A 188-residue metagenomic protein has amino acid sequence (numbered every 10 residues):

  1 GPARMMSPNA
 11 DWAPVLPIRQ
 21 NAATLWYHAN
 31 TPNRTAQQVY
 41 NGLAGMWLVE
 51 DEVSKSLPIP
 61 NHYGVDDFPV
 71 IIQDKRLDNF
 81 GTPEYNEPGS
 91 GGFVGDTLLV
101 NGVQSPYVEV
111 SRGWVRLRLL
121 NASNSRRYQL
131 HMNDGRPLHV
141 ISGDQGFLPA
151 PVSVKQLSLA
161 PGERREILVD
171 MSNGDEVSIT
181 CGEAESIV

Functional and structural regions predicted by a protein language model:
G1-K55, K155-V188: Extracellular/periplasmic metallocenter environments
G1-R4, I72, N79-V188: Histidine- and aromatic-rich segments of cupredoxin/plastocyanin-like copper-binding domains
S7, Y40, Y63, V110-R112: Short coil/turn motifs at beta-sheet boundaries
W12, H62-P69, N86, V154-Q156: Low-complexity, flexible helical/coil segments
H28, P69-I71: Beta-strand segments within the central parallel beta-sheet cores of soluble alpha/beta enzyme folds
T35-A36, P58-N61, Y107: A generic local secondary-structure boundary/capping motif
N41, G45, K55-S56, G64 (+2 more regions): Acidic, metal/ion-coordinating pockets
E50-F68: Low-complexity, Pro/Ser/Thr- and charge-rich linker/hinge segments at domain boundaries
